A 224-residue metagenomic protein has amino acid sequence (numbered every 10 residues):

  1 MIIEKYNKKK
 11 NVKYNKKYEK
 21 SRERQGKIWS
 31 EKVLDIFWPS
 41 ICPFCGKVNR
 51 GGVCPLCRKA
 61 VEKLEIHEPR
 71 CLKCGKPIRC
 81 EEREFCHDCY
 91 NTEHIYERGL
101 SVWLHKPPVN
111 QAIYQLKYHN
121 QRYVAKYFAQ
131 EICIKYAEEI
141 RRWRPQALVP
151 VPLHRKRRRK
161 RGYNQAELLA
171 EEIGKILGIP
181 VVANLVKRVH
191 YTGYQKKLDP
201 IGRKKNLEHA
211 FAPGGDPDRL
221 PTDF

Functional and structural regions predicted by a protein language model:
M1-F224: Glycine-rich phosphate/pyrophosphate-handling loop used in enzymes and phosphotransfer proteins
